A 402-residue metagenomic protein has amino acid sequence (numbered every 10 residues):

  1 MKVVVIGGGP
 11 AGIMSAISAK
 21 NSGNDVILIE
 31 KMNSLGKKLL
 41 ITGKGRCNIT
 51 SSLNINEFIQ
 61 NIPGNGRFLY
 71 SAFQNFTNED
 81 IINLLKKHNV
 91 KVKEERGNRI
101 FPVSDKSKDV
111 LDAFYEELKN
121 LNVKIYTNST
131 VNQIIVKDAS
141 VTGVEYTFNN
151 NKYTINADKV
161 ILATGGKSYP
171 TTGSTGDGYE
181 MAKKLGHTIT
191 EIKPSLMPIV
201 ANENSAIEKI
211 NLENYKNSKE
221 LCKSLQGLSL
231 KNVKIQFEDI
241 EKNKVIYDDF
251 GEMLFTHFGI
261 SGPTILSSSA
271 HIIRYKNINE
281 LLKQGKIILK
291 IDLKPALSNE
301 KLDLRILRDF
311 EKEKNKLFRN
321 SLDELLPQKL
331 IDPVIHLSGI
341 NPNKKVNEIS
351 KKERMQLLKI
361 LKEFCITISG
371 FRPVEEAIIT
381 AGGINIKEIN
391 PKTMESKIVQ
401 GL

Functional and structural regions predicted by a protein language model:
M1, F148-K159, D248-F250: Core beta-strand elements of the Rossmann-like FAD/NAD(P) dinucleotide-binding domain in flavoenzyme oxidoreductases
K2-L28: N-terminal Rossmann-like FAD-binding beta1-loop-alpha1 element of flavoenzymes
V5, G9-P10, S34, G166-S168: Residue-level detector of alpha-helix initiation sites
K31-K124: Conserved N-terminal/central alpha/beta ligand/cofactor-binding core
N33-L35, I41, I49, I55-N56 (+2 more regions): An anion/pyrophosphate-binding glycine-rich loop and adjacent beta-alpha core in soluble alpha-beta enzymes
L118-N132, I192: A conserved beta-strand/loop element that lines the FAD pocket in flavoprotein oxidoreductases
Y126-N128, Q133, D332-L402: A glycine-rich dinucleotide-binding beta-alpha-beta segment and adjacent secondary-structure elements that constitute
K159-E213: Glycine-rich loop(s) and the adjacent beta-strand/alpha-helix scaffold that form part
